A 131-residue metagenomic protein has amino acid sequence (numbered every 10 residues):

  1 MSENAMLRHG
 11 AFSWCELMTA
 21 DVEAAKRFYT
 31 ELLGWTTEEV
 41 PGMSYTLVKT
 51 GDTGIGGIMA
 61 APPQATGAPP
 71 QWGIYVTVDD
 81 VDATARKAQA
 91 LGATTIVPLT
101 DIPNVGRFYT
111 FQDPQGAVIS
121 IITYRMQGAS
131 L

Functional and structural regions predicted by a protein language model:
M1-R8, A85, L91-L131: Vicinal oxygen chelate
M1-S2, G57-A60, W72: Short, flexible segments with low predicted structural confidence
S2, H9-G54, A90: Core segments of cupin and vicinal oxygen chelate
F12-A20, L47-K49, Q64-K87, R107-Q112: Vicinal oxygen chelate
E39-T66, A83-R86, T95: Intrinsic, low-complexity N-terminal interaction/targeting segments
